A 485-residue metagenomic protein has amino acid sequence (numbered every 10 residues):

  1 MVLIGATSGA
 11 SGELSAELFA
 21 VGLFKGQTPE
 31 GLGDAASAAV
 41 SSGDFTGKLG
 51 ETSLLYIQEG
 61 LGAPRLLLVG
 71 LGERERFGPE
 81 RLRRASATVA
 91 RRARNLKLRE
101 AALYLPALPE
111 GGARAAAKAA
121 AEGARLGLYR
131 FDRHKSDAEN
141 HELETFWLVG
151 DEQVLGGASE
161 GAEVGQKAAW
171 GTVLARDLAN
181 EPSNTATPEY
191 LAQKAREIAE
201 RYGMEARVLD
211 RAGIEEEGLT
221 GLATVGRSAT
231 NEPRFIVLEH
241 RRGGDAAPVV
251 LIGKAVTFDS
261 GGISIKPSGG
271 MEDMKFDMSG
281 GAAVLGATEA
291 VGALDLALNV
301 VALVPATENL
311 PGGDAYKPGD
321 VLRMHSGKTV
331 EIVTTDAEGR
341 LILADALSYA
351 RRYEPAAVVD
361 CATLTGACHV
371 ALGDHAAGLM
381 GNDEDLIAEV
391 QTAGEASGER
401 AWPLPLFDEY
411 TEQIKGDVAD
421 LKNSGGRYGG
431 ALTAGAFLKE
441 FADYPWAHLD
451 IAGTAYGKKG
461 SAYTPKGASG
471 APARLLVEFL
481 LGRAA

Functional and structural regions predicted by a protein language model:
M1-A255: Short amphipathic alpha-helical segment within the helicase RecA-like ATPase core that mediates nucleic-acid
A192-A485: A generic structural signal for tightly packed, nonpolar segments enriched in small/aliphatic residues
